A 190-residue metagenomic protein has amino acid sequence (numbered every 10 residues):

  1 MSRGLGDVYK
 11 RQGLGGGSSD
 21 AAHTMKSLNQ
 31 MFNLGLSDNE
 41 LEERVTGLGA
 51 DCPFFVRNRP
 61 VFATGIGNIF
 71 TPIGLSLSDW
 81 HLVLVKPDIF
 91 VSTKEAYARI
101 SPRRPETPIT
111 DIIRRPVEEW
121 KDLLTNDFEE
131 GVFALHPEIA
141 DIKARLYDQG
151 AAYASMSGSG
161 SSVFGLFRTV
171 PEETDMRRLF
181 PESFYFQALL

Functional and structural regions predicted by a protein language model:
M1-Y9: Single conserved hydrophobic/aromatic residue that forms the stacking wall/gate of nucleotide- or nucleobase-binding
G4, S18, G150: Conserved functional loop/turn residues at catalytic and ligand-binding sites
K10-G15, G150-A154: Short pre-catalytic strand/loop immediately N-terminal to key active-site residues, enriched for Gly-Thr
G13-D38: DPxDG-like acidic metal-binding loop motif
G16-G17, M156-S161: Glycine-rich beta-strand-to-loop/alpha-helix junction loops that act as flexible
L34-P72: Glycine/threonine-rich beta-strand-loop-alpha-helix active-site module that forms ligand/phosphate-binding
V56-Y153, R168-F180, F186-L190: Conserved, helical-rich catalytic subdomain that frames metal- and/or nucleotide-binding sites in enzyme alpha/beta
F164-L166: Short hydrophobic/aromatic beta-strand micro-patches that form the beta-sheet surface supporting nucleotide- or nucleic
